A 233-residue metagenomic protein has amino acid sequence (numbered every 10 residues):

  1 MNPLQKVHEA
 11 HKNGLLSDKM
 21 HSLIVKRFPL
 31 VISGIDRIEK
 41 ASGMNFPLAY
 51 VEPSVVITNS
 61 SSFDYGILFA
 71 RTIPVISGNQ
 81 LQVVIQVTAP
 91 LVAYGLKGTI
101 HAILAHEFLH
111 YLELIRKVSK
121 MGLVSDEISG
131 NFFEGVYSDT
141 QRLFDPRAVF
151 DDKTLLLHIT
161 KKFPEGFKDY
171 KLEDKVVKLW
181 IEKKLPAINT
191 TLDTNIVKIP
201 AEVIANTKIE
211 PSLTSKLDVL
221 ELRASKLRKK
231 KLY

Functional and structural regions predicted by a protein language model:
M1-V75, K184, L192-D193, I199-Y233: A metal-dependent hydrolase signature that marks the N-terminal structural subdomain at the beginning of catalytic folds
L23-L30, L96-I100, L104: Short amphipathic alpha-helical segments
L48-Y50, S54-V56, Q82-P90, A102 (+1 more regions): Ordered hydrophobic segments in well-structured contexts
T58-G98, I115: Active-site scaffold of zinc-dependent metalloenzymes
A102-I115: Active-site recognition of the HExxH zinc-binding catalytic motif
R116, K120-P164: Post-HExxH zinc-binding segment in Zn-dependent metallohydrolases
F144-E221, S225: Short, functionally important secondary-structure microenvironments
